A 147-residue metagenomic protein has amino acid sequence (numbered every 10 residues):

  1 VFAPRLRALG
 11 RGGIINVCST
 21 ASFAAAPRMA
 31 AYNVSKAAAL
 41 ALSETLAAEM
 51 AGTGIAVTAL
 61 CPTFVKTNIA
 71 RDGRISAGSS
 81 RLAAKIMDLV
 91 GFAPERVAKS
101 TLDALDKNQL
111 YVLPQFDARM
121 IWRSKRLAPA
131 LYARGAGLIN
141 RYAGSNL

Functional and structural regions predicted by a protein language model:
V1-G10: A short helix-coil junction within the Rossmann-fold of NAD(P)-dependent oxidoreductases
P4, A48-G52: Alpha-helical segment proximal to the catalytic Tyr-Lys
S19: Residue(s) in the substrate-gating loop at a strand-loop-helix junction that position the organic substrate next
A25-M29: Active-site "substrate specificity/gating" loop of NAD(P)-dependent dehydrogenases, especially the short-chain
Y32, L40: Catalytic tyrosine of NAD(P)H-dependent dehydrogenase/reductases that use a Tyr as the general acid/base
S35: Active-site helix of classical SDR
G52-F116: SDR active-site lid
Q109-Y142: A transmembrane-helix-recognition feature enriched in membrane-embedded lipid enzymes and envelope glyco-/phospholipid
